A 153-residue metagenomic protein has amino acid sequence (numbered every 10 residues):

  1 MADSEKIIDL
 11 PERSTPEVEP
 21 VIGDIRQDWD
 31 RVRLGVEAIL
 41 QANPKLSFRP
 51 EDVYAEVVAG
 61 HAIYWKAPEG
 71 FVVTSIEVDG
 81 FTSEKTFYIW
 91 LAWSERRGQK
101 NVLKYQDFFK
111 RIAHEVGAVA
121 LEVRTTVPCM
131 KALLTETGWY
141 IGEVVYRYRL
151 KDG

Functional and structural regions predicted by a protein language model:
A2-F48: Short amphipathic alpha-helix that is part of the acyltransferase structural core
A2-S4, V123-G153: Active-site/acyl-donor-binding loops of N-acyltransferases
L10, W65, F87-I89, Y146-R149: Generic recognition of long tandem-repeat/solenoid scaffolds
A42-I63: Active-site rim helix/loop that mediates acceptor-substrate recognition in acyltransferases
A59-G98: Conserved donor-binding loop and adjoining core beta-sheet/short helix segment in diverse acyl/aminoacyl transferases
K66-G70, G117, Y140-G142: Short glycine/proline-enriched coil/turn segments at helix->beta-strand junctions
E84-T137: Acyl-donor binding region in acyl/amide transferases
